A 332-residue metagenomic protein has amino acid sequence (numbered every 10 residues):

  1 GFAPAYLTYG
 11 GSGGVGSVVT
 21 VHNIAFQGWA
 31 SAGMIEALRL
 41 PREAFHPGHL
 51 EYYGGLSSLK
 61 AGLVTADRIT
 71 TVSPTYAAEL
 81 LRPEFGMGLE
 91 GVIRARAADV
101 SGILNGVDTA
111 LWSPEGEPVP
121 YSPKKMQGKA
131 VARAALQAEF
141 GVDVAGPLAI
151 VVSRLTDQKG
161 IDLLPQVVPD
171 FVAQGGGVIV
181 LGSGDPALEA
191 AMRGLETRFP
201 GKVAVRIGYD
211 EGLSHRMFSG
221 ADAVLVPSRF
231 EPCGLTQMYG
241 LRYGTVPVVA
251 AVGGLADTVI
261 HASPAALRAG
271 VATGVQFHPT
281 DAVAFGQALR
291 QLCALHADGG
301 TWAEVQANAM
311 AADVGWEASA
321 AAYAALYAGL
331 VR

Functional and structural regions predicted by a protein language model:
G1-R332: Catalytic cores of nucleotide-sugar-dependent glycosyltransferases that transfer UDP/GDP/TDP-activated
